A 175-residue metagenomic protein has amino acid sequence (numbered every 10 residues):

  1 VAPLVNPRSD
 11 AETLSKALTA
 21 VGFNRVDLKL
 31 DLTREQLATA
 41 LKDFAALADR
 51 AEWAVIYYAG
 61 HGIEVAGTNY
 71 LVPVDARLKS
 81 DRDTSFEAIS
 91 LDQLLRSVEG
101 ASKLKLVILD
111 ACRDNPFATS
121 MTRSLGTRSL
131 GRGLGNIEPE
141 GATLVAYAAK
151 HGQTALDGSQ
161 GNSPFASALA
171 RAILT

Functional and structural regions predicted by a protein language model:
V1-P7, W53-H61, Y147: Short secondary-structure boundary segments
V1-V5, R25-D31, S80-S85, Q153-S159 (+1 more regions): Second-shell loop/turn segments in exported
L4-E12, D31-A38, T84-D92, S159-P164: Soluble non-cytosolic domains of exported or imported proteins
P7, S15-L18, K105-T175: Active-site-proximal C-terminal subdomain of hydrolase catalytic domains
E12-V26: Signal peptide-proximal N-terminal region of secreted/periplasmic/extracellular or secretory-lumen proteins
V21, R25, R34-A59, I63-S120 (+1 more regions): Caspase-like (clan CD) cysteine peptidase catalytic core
L30, V72, Y147: Residue-level detector of conserved, well-ordered beta-strand and adjacent loop positions that form binding/recognition
